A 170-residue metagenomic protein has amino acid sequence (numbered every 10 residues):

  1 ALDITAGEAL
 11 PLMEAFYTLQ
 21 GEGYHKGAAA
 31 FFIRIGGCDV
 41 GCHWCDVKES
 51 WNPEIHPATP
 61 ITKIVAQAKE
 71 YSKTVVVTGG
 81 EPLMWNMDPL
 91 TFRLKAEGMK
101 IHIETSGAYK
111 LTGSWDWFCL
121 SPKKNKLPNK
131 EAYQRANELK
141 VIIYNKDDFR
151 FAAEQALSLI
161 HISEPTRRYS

Functional and structural regions predicted by a protein language model:
A1-M13: A broadly conserved sequence feature marking short terminus-proximal activation segments in nucleic acid-centric
L10-Y17, A29-F32, G41-W115: Conserved Radical SAM active-site core
G21: Active-site and ligand/interface coordination hotspots across diverse enzymes and nucleic-acid-associated assemblies
Y24-K26: S-adenosyl-L-methionine
C38, P82, I143, P165: Hydrophobic pocket-lining residues within nucleotide cofactor-binding pockets
M87-S158: Radical SAM/AdoMet-radical enzyme domain recognition
I160-S170: Single conserved hydrophobic/aromatic residue that forms the stacking wall/gate of nucleotide- or nucleobase-binding
